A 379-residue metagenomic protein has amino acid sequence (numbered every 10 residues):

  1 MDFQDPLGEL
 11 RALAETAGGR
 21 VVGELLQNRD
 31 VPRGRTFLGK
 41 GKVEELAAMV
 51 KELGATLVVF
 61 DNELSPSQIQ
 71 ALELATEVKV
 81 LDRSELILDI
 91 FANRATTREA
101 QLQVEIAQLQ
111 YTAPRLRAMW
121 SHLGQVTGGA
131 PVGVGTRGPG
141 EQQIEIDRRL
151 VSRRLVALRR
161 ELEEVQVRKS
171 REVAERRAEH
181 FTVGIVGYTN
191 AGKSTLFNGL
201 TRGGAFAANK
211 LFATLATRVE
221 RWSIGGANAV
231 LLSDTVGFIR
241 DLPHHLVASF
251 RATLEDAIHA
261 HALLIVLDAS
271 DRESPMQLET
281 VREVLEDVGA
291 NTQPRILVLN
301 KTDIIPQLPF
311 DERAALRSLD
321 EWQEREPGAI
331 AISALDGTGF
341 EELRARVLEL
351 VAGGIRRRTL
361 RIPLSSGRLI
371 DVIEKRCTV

Functional and structural regions predicted by a protein language model:
M1, E24-Q27, V59-D61, I265-D268 (+3 more regions): Conserved beta-strand segments of the P-loop GTPase G domain that flank and frequently precede/overlap
M1-D2, V31-T36, R94-Q101, Q142-Q143 (+5 more regions): Flexible beta-alpha connector loops of hexameric P-loop NTPases
M1-I87: N-terminal accessory targeting/assembly segments
R11, P114-A191, F197-N198, R272 (+2 more regions): C-terminal-of-GTPase-core extension/linker across diverse P-loop GTPases
V50-E52, E73, T214, W222-G226 (+5 more regions): Conserved catalytic network of the ASCE P-loop NTPase/AAA+ motor domain
E85-A107: Short alpha-helix plus adjacent loop in nuclease-associated cores
R176-A178, G184-A191, T195-R221, G225-R251 (+2 more regions): Switch II (G3) loop of P-loop NTPases
H245-D271, R282-A290, S333: Inter-motif core of Ras-like GTPase G domains
